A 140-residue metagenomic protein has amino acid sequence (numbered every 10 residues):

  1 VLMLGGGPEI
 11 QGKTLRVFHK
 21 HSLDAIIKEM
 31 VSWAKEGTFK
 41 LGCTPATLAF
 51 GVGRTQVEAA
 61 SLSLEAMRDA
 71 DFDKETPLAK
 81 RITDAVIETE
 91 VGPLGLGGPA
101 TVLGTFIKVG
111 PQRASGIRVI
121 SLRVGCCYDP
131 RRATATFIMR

Functional and structural regions predicted by a protein language model:
V1-R140: Non-transmembrane, aqueous-exposed alpha-helical and coiled segments at domain scale
